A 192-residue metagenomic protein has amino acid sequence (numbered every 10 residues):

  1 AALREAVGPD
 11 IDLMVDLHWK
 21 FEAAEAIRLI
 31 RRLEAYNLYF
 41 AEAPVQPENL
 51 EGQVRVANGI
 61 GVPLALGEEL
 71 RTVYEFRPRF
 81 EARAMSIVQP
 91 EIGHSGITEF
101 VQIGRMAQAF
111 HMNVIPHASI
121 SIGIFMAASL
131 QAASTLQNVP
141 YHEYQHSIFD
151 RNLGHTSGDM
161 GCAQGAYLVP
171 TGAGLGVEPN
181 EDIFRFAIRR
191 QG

Functional and structural regions predicted by a protein language model:
A1-R55, G59: Metal-dependent enolase-superfamily TIM-barrel catalytic cores that perform enediolate-based chemistry
R31, N37, E48-A166, P170: Shared catalytic-loop signature of beta/alpha-barrel
F184-G192: Active-site microenvironment of metallo-dependent hydrolases
